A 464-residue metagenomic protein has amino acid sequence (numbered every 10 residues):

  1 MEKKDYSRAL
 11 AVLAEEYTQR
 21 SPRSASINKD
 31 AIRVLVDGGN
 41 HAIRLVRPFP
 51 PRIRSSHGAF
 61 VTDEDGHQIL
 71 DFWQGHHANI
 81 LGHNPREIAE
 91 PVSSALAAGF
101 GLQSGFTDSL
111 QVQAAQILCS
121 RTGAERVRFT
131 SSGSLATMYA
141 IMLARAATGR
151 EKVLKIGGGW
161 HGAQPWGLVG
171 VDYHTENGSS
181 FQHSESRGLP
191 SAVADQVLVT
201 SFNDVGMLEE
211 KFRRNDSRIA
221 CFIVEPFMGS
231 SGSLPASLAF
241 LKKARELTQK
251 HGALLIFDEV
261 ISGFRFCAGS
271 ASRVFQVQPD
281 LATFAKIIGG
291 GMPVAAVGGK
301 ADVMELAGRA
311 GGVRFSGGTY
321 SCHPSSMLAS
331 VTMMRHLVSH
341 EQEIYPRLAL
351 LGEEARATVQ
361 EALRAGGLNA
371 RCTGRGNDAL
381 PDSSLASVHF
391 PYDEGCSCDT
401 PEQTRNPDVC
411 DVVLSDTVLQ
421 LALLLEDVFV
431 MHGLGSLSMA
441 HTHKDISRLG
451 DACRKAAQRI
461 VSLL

Functional and structural regions predicted by a protein language model:
M1-L464: Conserved N-terminal phosphate-binding loop of PLP-dependent enzymes in the Aspartate aminotransferase
